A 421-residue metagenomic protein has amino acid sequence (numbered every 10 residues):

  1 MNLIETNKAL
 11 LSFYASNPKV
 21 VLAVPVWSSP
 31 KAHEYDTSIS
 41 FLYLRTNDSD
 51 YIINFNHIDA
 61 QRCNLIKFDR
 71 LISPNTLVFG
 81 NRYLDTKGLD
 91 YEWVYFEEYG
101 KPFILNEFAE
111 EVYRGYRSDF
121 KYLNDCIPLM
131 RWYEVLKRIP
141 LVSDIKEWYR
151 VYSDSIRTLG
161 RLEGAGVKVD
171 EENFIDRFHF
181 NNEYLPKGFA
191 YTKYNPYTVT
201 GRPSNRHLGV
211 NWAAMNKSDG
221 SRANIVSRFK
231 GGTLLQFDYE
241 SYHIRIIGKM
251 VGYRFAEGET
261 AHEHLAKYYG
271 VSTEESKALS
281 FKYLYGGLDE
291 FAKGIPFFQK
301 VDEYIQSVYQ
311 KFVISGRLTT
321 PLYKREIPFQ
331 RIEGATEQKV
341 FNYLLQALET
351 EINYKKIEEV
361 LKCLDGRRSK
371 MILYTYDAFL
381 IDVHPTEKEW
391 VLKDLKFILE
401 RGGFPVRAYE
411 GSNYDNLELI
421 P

Functional and structural regions predicted by a protein language model:
N2-E5, Y14-P140: Conserved DEDDh/DEDDy metal-dependent 3′-5′ exonuclease domain
N2-I4, K8, S16, A23-D50 (+5 more regions): Acidic, glycine-rich two-metal-ion catalytic cores of nucleic acid-processing enzymes
D69-R82, D238, E290, L373 (+1 more regions): Short glycine-rich phosphate-binding loop at a beta-alpha junction
V78, S241-H243, N413-Y414: Conserved nucleotide-binding/hydrolysis micro-motifs of P-loop NTPases
G88-K146, S155-A165, H207-L208, N216-E337: Helical catalytic core of nucleic-acid polymerases
K121, R161-E171, L288-D289, F379-K393: Catalytic palm subdomain of template-directed nucleic-acid polymerases, centered on the conserved carboxylate motif
V151, S155-I156, W390: RecB-family 4Fe-4S metal-dependent nuclease core
G287-G294, D302-Q346, D382, T386-P421: C-terminal polymerase-core module
